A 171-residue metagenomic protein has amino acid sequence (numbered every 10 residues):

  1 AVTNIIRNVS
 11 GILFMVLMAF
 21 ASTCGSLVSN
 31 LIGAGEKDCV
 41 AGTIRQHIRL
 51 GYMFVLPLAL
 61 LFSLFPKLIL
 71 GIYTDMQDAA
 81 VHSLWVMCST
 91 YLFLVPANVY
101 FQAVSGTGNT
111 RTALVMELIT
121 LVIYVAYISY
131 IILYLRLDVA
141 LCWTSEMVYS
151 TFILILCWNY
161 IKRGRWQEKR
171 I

Functional and structural regions predicted by a protein language model:
A1-I12, V81-W85, W143: Small-residue hotspots at the loop-to-helix junctions and early N-terminal turns of transmembrane alpha-helices
T3-L60, L64, L94-M116: Small-residue-rich hydrophobic transmembrane alpha-helices
M18-A21, M87-G106, T112-Y127, L141-W158: Short runs within selected transmembrane alpha-helices of multi-pass transporters and secretion channels
V28-T90, I132-I171: Short alpha-helical transmembrane segments in multi-pass integral membrane proteins
